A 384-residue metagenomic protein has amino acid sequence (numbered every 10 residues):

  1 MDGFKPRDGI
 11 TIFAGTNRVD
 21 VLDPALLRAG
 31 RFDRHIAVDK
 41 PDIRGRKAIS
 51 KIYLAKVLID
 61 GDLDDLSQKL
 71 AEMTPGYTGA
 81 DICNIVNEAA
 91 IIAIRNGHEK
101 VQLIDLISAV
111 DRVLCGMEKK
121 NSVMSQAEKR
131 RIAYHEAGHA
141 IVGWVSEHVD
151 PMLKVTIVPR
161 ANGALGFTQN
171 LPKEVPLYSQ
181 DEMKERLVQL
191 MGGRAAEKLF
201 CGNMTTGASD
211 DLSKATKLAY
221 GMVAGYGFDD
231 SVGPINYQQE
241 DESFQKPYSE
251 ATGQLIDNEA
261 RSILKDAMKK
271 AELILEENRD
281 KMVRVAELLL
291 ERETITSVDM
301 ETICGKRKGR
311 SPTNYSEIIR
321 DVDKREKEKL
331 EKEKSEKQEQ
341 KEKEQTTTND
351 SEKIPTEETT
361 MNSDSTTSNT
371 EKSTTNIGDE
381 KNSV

Functional and structural regions predicted by a protein language model:
K5-T11, P24-A25, V38-D105, R112 (+4 more regions): Conserved C-terminal "switch" segment of AAA+ ATPases
P6-I10, R31, V283: Short loop/turn elements that form and flank the Walker-type P-loop nucleotide-binding site in RecA-like NTPase cores
A14-V19, P41, V145: A short beta-strand-to-loop transition that corresponds to the Sensor-1 phosphate-sensing loop of AAA+ P-loop ATPases
T16, F32, R46, T78 (+7 more regions): Residue-level signature of catalytic and energy-coupling elements of molecular machines, predominantly ATP/GTP-dependent
N17, D60-D65, L103-E118, V158-F167 (+1 more regions): Flexible hinge/switch segments at interdomain interfaces of large molecular machines
V19-R31: Short regulatory helix/loop adjacent to the ATP-binding pocket of P-loop NTPases
A127-Y134, A140-V384: Soluble catalytic regions of large protease machineries
